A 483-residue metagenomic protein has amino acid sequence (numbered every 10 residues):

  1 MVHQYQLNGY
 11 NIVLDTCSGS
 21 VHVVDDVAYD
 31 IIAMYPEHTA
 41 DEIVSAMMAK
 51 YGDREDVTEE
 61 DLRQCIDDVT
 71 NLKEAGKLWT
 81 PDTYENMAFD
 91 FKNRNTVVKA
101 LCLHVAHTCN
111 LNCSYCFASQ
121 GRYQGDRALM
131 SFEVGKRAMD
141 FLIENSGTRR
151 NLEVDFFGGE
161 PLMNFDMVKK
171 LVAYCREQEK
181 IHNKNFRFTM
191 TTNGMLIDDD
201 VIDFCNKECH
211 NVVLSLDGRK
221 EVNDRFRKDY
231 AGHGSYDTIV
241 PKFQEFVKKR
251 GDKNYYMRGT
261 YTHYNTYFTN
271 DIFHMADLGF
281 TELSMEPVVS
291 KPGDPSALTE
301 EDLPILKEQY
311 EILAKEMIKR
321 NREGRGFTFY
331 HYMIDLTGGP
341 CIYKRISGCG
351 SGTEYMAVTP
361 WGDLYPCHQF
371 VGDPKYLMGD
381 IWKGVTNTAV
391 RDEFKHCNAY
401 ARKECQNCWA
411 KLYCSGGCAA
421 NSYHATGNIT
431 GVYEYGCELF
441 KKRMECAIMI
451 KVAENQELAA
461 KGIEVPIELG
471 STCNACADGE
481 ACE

Functional and structural regions predicted by a protein language model:
M1-Y35: Acidic, low-complexity/disordered tracts enriched in E/D and polar residues
H38-Y51: Short acidic, hydrophobic short linear motifs in intrinsically disordered regions
D56-D203, K207-E208: Conserved alpha-helical substructure of the radical SAM core
R63, E221-D237, Q244, K248-G352 (+1 more regions): Radical SAM enzyme [4Fe-4S]-AdoMet core and its adjacent flexible, acidic and glycine-rich loops/tails across
T108-A118, P366-Q369, K403-A420, N474-A481: Local cysteine-cluster metal-coordination motifs and their immediate loop/turn environment, predominantly Fe-S cluster
G135, M139-D155, N164-V288: Radical SAM/AdoMet-radical enzyme domain recognition
M139-F157, F394-H396, V432-C476: Short Fe-S-cluster ligation motifs
I305-G338, H368-S415: C-terminal accessory region of radical SAM enzymes
